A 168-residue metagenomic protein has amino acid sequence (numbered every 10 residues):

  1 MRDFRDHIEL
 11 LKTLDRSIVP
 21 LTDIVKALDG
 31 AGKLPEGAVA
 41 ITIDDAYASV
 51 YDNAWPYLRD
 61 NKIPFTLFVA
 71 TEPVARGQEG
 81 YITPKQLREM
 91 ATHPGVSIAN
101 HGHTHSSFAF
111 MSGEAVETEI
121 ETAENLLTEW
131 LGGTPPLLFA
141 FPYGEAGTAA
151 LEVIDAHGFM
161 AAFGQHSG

Functional and structural regions predicted by a protein language model:
M1-V39, R88: N-terminal pre-catalytic segment of deacetylase/amide-hydrolase enzymes
D6, H166-G168: Short, intrinsically disordered, charge-balanced linker/junction segments flanking boundaries in proteins
L14, N61, H157: Conserved dinucleotide-binding and phosphotransfer motif residues
A27, L34-V39, Y47-S49, N53 (+2 more regions): Metal-dependent polysaccharide deacetylase catalytic core of the NodB/CE4 family, i.e., the active-site-bearing domain
D155-H166: Catalytic-core region of carbohydrate-active enzymes that cleave or remodel glycosidic bonds
